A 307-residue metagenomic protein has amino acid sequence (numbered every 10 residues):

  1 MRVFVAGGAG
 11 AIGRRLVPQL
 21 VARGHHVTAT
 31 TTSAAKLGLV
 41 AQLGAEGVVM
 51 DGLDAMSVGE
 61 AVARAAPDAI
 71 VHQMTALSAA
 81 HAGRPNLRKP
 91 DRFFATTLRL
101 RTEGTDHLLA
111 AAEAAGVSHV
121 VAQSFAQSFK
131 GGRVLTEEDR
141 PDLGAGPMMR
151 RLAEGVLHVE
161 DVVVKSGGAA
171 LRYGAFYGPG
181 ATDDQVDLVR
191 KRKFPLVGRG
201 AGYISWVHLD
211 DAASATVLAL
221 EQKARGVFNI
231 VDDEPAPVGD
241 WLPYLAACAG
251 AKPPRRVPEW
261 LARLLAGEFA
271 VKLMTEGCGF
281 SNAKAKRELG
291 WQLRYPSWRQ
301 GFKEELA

Functional and structural regions predicted by a protein language model:
V3-H25: N-terminal Rossmann NAD(P)H-binding glycine-rich loop of SDR-like oxidoreductase domains
T32-E103: NAD(P)H-binding glycine-rich loop region in Rossmannoid oxidoreductase-like domains and their noncatalytic homologs
H81-M149: Conserved Rossmann-fold NAD(P)-dependent oxidoreductase catalytic core, especially the SDR/UDP-sugar
H119, Q123-Q127, V159-P179: Conserved beta-loop-beta element that borders a ligand/cofactor-binding pocket
L143-M148, Q185-V207, D211: A conserved pocket-lining segment of Rossmann-fold NAD(P)-dependent short-chain dehydrogenase/reductase
A213-F269: Mid/C-terminal beta-alpha module of Rossmann-like enzyme folds, strongest in SDR-family dehydrogenases/epimerases
P237-P243, R263-Q292: Conserved C-terminal active-site "lid" loop/helix of NAD(P)H-dependent oxidoreductases that clamps the redox cofactor
P296-A307: Amphipathic terminal alpha-helices
